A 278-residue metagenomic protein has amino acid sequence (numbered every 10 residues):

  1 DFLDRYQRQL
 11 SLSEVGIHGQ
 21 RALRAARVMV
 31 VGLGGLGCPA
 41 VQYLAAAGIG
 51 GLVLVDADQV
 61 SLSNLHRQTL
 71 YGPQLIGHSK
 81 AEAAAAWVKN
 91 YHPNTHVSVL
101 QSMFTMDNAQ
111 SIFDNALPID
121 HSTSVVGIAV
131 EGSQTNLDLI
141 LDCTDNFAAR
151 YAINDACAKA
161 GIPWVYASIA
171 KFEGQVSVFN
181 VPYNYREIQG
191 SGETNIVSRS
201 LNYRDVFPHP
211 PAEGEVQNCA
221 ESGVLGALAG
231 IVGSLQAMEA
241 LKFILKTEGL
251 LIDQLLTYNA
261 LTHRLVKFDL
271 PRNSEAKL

Functional and structural regions predicted by a protein language model:
D1-L278: Adenine nucleotide-associated cytosolic modules
